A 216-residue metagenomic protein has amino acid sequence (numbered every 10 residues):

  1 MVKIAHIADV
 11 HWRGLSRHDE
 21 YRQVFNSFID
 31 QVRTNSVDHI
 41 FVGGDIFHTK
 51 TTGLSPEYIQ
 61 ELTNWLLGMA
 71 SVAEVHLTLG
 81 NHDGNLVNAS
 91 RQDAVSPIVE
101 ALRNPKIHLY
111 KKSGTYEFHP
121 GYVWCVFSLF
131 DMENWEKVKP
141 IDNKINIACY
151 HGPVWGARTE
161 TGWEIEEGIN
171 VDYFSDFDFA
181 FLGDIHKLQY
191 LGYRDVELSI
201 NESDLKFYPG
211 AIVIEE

Functional and structural regions predicted by a protein language model:
V2-W12, G121-F130, N146-P153, D195-E202: Active-site-proximal beta-strand elements of phosphoester/diester hydrolases
K3, V10-G114: Core catalytic region of metal-dependent phosphoesterases/phosphodiesterases, especially metallo-beta-lactamase-like
D9, G44-D45, G80-N81, H151 (+2 more regions): Active-site glycine-centered loops adjacent to acidic/histidine catalytic or metal-binding residues that shape
I29, T63-L67, S96-V99, V138-K139 (+3 more regions): Short amphipathic alpha-helical segments and helix-helix/interface helices
V37, N143-I145, F177: Short, high-confidence coil segments that cap the C-terminus of an alpha-helix and link into the following beta-strand
I40, V75-L77, W124, N146 (+1 more regions): Hydrophobic/aromatic residues located in beta-strands of well-ordered beta-sheets within soluble catalytic
D83-D172: Conserved catalytic scaffold of divalent metal-dependent phosphoesterases
V154-W155, E160-E216: Conserved beta-sheet core of the metallophosphoesterase superfamily
